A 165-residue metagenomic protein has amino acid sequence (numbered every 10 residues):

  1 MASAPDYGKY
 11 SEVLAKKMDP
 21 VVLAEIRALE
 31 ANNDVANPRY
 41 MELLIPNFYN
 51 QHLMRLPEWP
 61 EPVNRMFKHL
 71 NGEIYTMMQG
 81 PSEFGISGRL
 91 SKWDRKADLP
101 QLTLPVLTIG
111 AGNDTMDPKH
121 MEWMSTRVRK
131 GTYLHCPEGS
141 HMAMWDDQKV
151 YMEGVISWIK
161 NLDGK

Functional and structural regions predicted by a protein language model:
M1-Y7: Active-site nucleophile loop of the alpha/beta-hydrolase fold
A4, T115, M142: Flexible, glycine-rich phosphate/dinucleotide-binding loops and adjacent beta-alpha linkers at cofactor/substrate
Y7-Y10, K119-M121: Short, solvent-exposed loop/turn and secondary-structure capping segments
S11-K17, W123-R127: Glycine-rich, phosphate-binding/catalytic loops in enzymes
K17-P100, L104: Alpha/beta-hydrolase
I45-Y49, S125, M152, I156 (+1 more regions): Non-transmembrane alpha-helical segments in soluble domains of secreted/periplasmic/extracellular proteins
K96-G139: Conserved loop-alpha-helix segment in the C-terminal half of the alpha/beta-hydrolase fold that carries the catalytic
K130-K165: Catalytic active-site module of serine/aspartate enzymes centered on a nucleophile-bearing elbow/loop
